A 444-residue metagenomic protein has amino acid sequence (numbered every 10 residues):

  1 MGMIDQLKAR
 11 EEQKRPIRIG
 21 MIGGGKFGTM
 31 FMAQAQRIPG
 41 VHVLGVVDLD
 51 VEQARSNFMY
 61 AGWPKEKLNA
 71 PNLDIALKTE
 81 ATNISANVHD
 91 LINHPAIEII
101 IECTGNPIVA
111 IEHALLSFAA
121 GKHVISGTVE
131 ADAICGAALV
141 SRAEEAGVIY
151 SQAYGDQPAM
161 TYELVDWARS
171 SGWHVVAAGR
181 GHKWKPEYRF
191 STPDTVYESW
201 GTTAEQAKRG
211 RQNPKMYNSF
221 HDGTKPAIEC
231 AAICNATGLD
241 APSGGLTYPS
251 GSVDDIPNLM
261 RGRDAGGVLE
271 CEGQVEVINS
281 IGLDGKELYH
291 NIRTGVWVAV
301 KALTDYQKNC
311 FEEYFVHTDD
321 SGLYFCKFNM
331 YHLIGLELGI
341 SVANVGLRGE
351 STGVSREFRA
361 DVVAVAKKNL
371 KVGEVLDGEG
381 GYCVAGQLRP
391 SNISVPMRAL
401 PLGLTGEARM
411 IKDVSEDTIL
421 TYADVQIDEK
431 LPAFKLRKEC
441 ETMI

Functional and structural regions predicted by a protein language model:
M1-L116: N-terminal glycine-/serine-/threonine-rich beta1-alpha1-beta2 phosphate-ribose binding loop of Rossmann-like
G2-R10, S199-I444: C-terminal catalytic/substrate-binding lobe primarily of soluble NAD(P)-dependent oxidoreductases
L49, G105, V129-D132, G155-D156 (+3 more regions): Short, ordered loop/turn segments at secondary-structure junctions
F58-M59, G136-L139, Y162-V165, R180 (+4 more regions): Short acidic, glycine/serine/threonine-rich loops at helix termini
V109-A120, V129-V148, A153-D156: Rossmann-fold NAD(P)-binding glycine/threonine-rich loop
H123-I125: A short hydrophobic/small-residue beta-strand
A143-G147, S151-H221: Rossmann-like NAD(P)H-binding beta-loop-alpha module
